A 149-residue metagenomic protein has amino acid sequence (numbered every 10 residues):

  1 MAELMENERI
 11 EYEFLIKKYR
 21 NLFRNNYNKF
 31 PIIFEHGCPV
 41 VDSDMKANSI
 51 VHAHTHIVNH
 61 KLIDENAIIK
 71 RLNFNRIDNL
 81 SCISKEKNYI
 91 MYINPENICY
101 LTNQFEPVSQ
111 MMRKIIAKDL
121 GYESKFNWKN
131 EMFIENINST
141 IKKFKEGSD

Functional and structural regions predicted by a protein language model:
M1-D149: HIT superfamily nucleotide-processing domains
